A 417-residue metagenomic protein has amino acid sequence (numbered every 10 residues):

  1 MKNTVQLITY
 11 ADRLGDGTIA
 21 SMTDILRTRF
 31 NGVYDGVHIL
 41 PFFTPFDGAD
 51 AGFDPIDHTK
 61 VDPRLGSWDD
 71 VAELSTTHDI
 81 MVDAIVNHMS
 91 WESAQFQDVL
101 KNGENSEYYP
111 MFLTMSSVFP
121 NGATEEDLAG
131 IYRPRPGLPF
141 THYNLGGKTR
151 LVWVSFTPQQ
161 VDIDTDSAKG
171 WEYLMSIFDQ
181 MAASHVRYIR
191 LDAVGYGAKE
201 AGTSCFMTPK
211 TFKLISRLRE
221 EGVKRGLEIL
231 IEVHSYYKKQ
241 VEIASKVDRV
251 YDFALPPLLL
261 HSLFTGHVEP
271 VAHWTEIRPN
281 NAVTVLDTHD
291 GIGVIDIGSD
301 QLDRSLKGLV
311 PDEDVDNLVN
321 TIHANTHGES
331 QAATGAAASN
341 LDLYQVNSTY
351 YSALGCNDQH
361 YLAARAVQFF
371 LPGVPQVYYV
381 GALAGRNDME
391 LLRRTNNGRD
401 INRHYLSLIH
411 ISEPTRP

Functional and structural regions predicted by a protein language model:
K2-E172, D179, A183, V194-T265 (+1 more regions): Acidic/aromatic-lined carbohydrate-recognition and catalytic surfaces of CAZymes acting on diverse glycans
V37, I189-L191, V377: Hydrophobic residues within beta-strands of alpha/beta enzymes
N87, Y196, Y236, V294 (+3 more regions): General alpha-helical segment detector with a strong preference for membrane-spanning helices and helix-boundary regions
K101, E413-P417: Short "domain-exit" segments at the C-terminal end of structured domains
M181-A182, Y188-L191, T284: Active-site regions of oxyanion-processing enzymes, predominantly non-cytosolic
R187, R225-I229, R249, N281-A282 (+2 more regions): Structural beta-strand/beta-sheet cores of well-ordered domains, especially the beta-sheet scaffolds that support
R190, R403, T415-R416: Short, cationic motifs built from Arg/Lys/His that form the positively charged side of catalytic pockets
E276, N280-V283, D287-L408, S412: Loop/helix patches that line or flank the sugar-binding groove of alpha-linked glycan CAZymes
